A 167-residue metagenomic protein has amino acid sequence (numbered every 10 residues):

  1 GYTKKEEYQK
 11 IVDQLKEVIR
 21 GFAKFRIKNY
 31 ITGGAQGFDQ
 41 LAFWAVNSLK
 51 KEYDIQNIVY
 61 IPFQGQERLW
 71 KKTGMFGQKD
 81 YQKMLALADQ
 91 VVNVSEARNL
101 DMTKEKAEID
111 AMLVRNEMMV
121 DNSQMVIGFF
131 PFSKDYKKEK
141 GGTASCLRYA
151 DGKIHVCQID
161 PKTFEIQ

Functional and structural regions predicted by a protein language model:
G1-I166: Acidic/glycine-enriched connector segments
